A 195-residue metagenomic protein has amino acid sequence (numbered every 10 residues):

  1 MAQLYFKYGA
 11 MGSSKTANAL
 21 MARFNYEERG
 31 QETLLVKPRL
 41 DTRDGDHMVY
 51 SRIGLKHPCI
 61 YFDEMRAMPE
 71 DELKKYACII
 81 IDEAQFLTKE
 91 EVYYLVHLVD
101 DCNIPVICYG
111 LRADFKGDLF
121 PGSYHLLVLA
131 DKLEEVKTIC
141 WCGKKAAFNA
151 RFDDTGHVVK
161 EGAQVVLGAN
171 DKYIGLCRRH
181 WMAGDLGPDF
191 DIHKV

Functional and structural regions predicted by a protein language model:
M1-D71, D114-H125, E135-T138, V158-K160 (+1 more regions): Conserved P-loop
A22, K89-L98, G122: A short acidic, amphipathic alpha-helical/loop segment
D82-A84, L111: Walker B catalytic acidic pair
F86-T88, F115: Catalytic P-loop NTPase motifs of RecA-like helicase/translocase cores
V99-P121: Sensor-1/coupling segment of RecA-like P-loop NTPase cores
A130: Short basic (Lys/Arg) and small-residue
T138-V166: Short recognition patches in nucleic-acid-associated and regulatory proteins
